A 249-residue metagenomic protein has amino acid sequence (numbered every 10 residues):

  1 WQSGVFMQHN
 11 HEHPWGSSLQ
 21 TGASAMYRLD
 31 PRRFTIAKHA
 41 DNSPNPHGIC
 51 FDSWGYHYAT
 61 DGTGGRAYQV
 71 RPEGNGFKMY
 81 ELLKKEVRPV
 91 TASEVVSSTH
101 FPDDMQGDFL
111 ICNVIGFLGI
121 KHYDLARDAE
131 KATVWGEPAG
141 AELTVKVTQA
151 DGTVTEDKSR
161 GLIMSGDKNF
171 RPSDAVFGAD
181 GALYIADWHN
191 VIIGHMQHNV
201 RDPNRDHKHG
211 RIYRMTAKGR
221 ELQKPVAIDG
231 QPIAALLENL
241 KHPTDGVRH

Functional and structural regions predicted by a protein language model:
W1-E238, D245-H249: Beta-propeller blade termini and top-face loops
